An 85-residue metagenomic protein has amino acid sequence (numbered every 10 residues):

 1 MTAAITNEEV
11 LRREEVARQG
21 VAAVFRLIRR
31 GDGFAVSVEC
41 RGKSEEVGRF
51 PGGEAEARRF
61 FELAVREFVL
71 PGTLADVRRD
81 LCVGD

Functional and structural regions predicted by a protein language model:
M1-V24, E56-R59, V65-D85: Negatively charged, low-complexity tracts enriched in Asp/Glu with abundant Ser/Thr
A23, D32-F34, P51: Broad hydrophobic/π-residue packing in well-ordered secondary structure
I28-E45: Short aromatic-glycine-(Arg/Gly/Cys) micro-motifs in beta-strand/loop hairpins
R29, A64-V65: Prokaryotic Sec-type signal peptides and long signal-anchor helices with extended Leu/Ile/Val-rich h-regions
R41-R59, L63-A64: A short, exposed loop/beta-hairpin motif centered on an aromatic-Gly-Thr core
